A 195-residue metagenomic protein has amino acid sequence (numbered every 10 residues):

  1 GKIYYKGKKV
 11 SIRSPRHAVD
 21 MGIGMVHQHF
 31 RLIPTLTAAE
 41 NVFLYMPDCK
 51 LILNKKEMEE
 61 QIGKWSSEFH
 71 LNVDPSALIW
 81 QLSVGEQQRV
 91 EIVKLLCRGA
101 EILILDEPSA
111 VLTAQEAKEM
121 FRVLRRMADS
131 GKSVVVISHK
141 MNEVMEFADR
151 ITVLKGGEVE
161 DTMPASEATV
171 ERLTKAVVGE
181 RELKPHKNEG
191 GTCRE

Functional and structural regions predicted by a protein language model:
G1-E195: Glycine-rich phosphate-binding loops of nucleotide-dependent enzymes
